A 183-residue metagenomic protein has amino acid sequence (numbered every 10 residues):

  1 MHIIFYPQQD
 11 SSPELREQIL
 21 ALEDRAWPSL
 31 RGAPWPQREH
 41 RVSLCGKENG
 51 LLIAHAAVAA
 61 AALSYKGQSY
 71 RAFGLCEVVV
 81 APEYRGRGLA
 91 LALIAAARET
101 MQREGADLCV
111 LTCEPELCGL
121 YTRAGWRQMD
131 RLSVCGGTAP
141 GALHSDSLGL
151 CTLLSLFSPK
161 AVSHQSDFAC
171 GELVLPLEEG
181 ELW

Functional and structural regions predicted by a protein language model:
I3-V79, Y84: A conserved beta-strand-loop-helix scaffold within acyl/acetyltransferase catalytic domains
Y6-S11, Q102, P115-W183: Terminal substrate-recognition subdomain of acyl/acetyltransferases
Q18, A96, E116: Short Gly/charged-rich anion-binding patches and loops
V58-A60, L93-A97, D130-P140: Short acidic (Asp/Glu) patches
A81, R98, C118: Short glycine-/small-residue-rich flexible loop motifs, especially phosphate/cofactor-binding loops
E83-A96: Conserved acetyl-CoA pyrophosphate-binding loop and the N-cap/start of the following alpha-helix in GNAT-like
E99-C113: Conserved GNAT acetyl-CoA-binding A-motif
